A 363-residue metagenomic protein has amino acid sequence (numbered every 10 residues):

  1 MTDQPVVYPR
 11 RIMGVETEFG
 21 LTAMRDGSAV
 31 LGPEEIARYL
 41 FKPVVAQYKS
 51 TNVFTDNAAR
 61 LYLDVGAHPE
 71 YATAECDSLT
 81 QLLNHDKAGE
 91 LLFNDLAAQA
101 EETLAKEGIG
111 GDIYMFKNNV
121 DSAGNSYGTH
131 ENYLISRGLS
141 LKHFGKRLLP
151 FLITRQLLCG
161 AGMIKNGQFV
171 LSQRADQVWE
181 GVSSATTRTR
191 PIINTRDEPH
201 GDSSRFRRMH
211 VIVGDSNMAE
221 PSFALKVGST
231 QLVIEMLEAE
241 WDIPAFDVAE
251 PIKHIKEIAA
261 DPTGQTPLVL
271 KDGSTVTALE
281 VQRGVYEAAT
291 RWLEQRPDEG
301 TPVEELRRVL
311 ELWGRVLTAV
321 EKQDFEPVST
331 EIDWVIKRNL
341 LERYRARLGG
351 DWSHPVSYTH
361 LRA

Functional and structural regions predicted by a protein language model:
M1-F116, N125, K146-A161, K165 (+3 more regions): Terminal catalytic/cofactor-binding subdomain
M24, S136-G138: Short coil/turn motifs at secondary-structure junctions
N118-S136: Histidine-centered divalent-metal-coordination microenvironment in nucleic-acid enzymes
I135, Q173-A175, V213-D215: Short, structured patches in soluble enzyme cores that scaffold and shape functional sites
S140-K142: A short alpha->loop->secondary-structure connector
G167-V178: Active-site lining segments of carbohydrate-active enzymes
